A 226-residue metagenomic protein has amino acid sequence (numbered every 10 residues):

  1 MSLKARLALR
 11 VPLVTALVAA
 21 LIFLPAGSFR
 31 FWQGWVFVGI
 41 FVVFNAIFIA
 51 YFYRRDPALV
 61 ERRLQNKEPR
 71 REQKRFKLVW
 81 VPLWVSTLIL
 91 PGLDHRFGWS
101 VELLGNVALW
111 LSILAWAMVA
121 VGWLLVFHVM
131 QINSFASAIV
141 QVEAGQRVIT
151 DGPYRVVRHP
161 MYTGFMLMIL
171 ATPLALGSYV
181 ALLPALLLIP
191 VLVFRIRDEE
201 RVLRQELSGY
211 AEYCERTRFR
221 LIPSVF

Functional and structural regions predicted by a protein language model:
M1-Y154, T163-F226: Membrane-anchoring alpha-helices and their flanking helix-loop junctions
V157: Conserved SAM-binding loop
